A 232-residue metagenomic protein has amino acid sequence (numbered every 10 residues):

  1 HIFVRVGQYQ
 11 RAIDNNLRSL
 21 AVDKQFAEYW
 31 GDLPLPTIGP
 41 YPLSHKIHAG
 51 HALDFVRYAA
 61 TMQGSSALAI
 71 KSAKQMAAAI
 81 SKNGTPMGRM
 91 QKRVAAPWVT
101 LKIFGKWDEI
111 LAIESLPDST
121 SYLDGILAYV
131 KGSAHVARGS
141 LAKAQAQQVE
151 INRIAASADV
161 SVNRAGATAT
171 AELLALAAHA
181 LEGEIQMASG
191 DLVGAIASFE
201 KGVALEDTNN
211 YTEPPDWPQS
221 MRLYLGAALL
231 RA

Functional and structural regions predicted by a protein language model:
H1, S44-I47, H51, K92 (+4 more regions): Residue register of alpha-helical TPR repeats
H1, Y58, V99, Y129 (+3 more regions): Residue-level recognition of tetratricopeptide repeat
R5, F55, A96, I126 (+4 more regions): "A position-specific structural signal for the A-helix of alpha-solenoid helical repeats
A21-Q25, Y29, G39-S44, A77-M87 (+4 more regions): Solenoid-like repeat scaffolds
